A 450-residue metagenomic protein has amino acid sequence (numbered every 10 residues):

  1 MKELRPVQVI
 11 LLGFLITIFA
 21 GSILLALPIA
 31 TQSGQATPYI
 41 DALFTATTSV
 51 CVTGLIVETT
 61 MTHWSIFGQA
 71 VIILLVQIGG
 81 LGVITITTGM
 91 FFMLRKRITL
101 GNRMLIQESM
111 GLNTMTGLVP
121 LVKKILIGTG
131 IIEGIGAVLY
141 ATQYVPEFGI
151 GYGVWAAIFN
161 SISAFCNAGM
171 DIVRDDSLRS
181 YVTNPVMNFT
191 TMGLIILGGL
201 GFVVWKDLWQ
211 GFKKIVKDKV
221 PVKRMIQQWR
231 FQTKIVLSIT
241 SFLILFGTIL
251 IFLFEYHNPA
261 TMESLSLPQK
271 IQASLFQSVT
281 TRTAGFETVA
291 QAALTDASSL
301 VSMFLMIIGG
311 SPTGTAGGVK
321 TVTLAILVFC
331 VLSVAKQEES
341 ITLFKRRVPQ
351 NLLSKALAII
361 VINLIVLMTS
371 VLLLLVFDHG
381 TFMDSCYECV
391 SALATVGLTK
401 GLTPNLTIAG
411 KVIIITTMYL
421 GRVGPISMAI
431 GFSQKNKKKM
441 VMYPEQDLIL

Functional and structural regions predicted by a protein language model:
M1-L450: Membrane-proximal intracellular helices of multi-pass ion channels
